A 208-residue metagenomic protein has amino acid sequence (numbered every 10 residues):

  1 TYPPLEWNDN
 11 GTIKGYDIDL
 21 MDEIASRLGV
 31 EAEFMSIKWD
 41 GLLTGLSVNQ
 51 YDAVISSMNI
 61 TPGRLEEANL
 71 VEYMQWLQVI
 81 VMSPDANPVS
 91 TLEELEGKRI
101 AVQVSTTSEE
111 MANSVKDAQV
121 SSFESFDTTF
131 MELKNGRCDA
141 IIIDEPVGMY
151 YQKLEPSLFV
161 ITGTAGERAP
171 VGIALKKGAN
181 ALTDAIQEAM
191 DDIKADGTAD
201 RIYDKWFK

Functional and structural regions predicted by a protein language model:
T1, N69-T91, V104, I173-K177: Hydrophobic/proline-rich hinge and linker segments of small-molecule sensing/allosteric domains, predominantly
T1-S57: Extracytoplasmic small-molecule ligand-binding "clamshell" domains of the periplasmic binding protein/Venus flytrap
T1-Y2, M35-D40, N49-T61, W76 (+4 more regions): Beta->alpha turn/N-cap motifs
L5-D9, M21-V30, L92, S105-S125 (+3 more regions): Ligand-binding cleft/hinge of the Venus flytrap
I18, E33-T44, N87, V104-T107 (+1 more regions): Short helix-initiation/N-cap motifs at beta->coil->alpha
I18-R27, A86, E93, R99 (+2 more regions): Extended ligand-binding regions for polar small-molecule ligands
G41-T44, S56-E66, M111-S114, K134 (+1 more regions): A ligand-binding cleft/hinge motif common to bilobed small-molecule-binding domains
Q75-M82, D127, E145, M149-D191 (+1 more regions): Periplasmic-binding protein-like
